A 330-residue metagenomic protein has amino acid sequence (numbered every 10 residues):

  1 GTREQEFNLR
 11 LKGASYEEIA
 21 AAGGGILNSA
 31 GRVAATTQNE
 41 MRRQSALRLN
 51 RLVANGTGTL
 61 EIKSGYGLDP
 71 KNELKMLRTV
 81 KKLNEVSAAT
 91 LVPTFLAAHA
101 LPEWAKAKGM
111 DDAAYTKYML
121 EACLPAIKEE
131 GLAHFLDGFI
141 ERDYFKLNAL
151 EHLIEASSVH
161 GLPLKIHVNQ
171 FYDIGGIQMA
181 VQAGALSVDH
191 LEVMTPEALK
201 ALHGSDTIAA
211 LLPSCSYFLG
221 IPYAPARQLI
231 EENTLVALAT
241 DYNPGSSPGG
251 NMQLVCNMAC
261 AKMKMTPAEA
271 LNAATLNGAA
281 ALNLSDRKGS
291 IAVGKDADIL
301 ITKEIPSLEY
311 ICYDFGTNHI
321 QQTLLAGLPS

Functional and structural regions predicted by a protein language model:
G1-Q44: Metal-associated gating/positioning segment near the N- to mid-region
F7, G56, K63, L136 (+9 more regions): Divalent metal-coordination and catalytic microenvironments
I19-A20, L52, V92-L96, I127 (+3 more regions): Non-cysteine beta-strand/loop elements that form the S-adenosyl-L-methionine
L27-A46, N50, G58-I174: Metal-coordinating catalytic core of metallo-dependent amide/deamination hydrolases
V53, L120, K128-E129, S158 (+3 more regions): Non-catalytic positions within long, well-ordered alpha-helices that form the structural scaffold/packing of enzyme
P163-L164, D173-R287, T302-E304, D314-F315 (+1 more regions): Active-site-adjacent C-terminal substructures of enzyme catalytic domains
N318-S330: Short peripheral tails and domain-boundary helices/loops at the edges of structured domains
